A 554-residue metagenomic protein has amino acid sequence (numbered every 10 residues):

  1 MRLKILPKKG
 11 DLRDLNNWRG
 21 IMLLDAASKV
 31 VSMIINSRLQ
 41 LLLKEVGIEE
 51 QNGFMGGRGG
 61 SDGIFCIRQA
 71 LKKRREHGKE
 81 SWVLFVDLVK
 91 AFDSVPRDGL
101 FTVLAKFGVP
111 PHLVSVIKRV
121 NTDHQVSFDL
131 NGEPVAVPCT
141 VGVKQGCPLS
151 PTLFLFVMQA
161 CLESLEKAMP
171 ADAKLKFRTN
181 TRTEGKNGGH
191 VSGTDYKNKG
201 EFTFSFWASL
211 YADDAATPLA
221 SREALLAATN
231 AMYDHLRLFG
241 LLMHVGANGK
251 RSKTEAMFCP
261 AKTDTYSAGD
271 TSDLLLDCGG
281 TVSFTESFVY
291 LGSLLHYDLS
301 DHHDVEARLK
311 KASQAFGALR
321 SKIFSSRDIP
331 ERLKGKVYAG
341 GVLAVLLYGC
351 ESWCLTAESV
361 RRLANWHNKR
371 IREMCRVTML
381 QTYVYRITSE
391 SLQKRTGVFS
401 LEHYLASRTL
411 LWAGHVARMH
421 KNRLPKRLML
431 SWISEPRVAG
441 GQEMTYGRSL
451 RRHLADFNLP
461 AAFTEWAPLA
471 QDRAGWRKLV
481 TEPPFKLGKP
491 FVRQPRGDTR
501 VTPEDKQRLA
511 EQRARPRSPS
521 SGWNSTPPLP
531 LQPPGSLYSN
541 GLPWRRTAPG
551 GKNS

Functional and structural regions predicted by a protein language model:
M1-F177: Conserved pre-catalytic core of RNA-dependent polymerases
F128-E133, V137-C147, P151-S554: Short linear motifs embedded in intrinsically disordered, charge-biased segments
